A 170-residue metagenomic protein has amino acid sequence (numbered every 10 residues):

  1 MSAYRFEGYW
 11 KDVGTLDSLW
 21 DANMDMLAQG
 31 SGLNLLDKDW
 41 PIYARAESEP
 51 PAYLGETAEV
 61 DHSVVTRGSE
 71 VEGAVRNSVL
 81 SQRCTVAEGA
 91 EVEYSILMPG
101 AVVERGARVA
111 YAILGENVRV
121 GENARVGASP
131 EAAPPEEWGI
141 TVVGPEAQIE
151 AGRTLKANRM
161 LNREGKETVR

Functional and structural regions predicted by a protein language model:
M1-R170: Left-handed beta-helix
